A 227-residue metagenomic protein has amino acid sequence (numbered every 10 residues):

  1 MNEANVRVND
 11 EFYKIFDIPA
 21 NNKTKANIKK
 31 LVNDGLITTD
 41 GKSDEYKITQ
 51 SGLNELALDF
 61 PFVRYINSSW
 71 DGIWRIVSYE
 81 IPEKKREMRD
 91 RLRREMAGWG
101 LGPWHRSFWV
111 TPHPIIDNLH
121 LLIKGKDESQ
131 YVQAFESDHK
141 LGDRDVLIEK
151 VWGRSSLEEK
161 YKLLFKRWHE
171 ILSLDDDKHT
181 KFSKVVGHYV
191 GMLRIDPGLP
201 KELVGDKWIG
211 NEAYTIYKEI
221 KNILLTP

Functional and structural regions predicted by a protein language model:
V6-N22: Short helix-coil junctions and helix-kink-helix linkers
I18-V32: Short amphipathic alpha-helical interaction segments
V32-G41: A short, conserved structural fragment
G41-F60: Accessory beta->alpha helical hairpin/"wing" motif in late/C-terminal subdomains of nucleic-acid enzymes
N67-D71: Membrane-embedded alpha-helices and immediately adjacent juxtamembrane helical segments in alpha-helical membrane
W74-I81: Active-site-flanking beta-strand signature of metal-NTP-handling nucleotidyl enzymes and homologous cyclase-like
D90-S173: Mid-protein regulatory/catalytic core that forms ligand/cofactor-binding pockets and protein-protein interaction
W152-P227: C-terminal regulatory/effector modules of DNA-binding transcriptional regulators
